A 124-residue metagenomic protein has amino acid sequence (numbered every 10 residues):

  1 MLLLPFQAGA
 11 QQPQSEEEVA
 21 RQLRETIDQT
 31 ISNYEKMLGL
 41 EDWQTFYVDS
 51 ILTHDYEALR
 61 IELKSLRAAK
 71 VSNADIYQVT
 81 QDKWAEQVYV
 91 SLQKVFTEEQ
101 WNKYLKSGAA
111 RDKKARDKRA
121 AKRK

Functional and structural regions predicted by a protein language model:
Q11-K124: Charge-rich (acidic/polar
